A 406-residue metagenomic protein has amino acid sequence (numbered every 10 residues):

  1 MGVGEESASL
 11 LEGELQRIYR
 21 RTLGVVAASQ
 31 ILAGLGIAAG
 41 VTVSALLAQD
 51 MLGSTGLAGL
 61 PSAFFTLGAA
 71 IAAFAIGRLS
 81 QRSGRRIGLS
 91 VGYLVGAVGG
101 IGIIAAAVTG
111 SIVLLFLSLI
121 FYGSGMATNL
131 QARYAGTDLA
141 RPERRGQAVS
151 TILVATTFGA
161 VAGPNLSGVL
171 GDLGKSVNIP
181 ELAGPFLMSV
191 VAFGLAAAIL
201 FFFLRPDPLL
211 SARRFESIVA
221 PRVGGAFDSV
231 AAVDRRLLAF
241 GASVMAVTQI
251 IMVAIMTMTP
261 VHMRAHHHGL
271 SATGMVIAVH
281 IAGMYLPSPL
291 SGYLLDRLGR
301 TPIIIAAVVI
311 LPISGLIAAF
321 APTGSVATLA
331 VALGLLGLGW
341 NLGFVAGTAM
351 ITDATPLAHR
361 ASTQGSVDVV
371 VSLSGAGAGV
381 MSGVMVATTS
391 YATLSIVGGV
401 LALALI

Functional and structural regions predicted by a protein language model:
G2-R20, R205-S243: Juxtamembrane intracellular "pre-TM" segments in multi-pass secondary transporters
I31, I112-A127, T328-L342: Hydrophobic core of transmembrane alpha-helices in multi-pass small-molecule transporters, especially MFS/SLC-type
S44, A127-R141, L342-T355: Intracellular juxtamembrane helix-capping segments at the cytosolic ends of symmetry-related transmembrane helices
A72-G84, L286-R300, V386: Helix-to-loop junctions at the C-terminal end of transmembrane segments in multipass secondary transporters
L94-T109, I310-T323: C-terminal ends and interior cores of transmembrane alpha-helices in multi-pass membrane transporters/permeases
L119-A155: Cytoplasmic helix-loop-helix junction between adjacent transmembrane helices in 12-TM secondary transporters
S167-G168, V190-E216, I406: C-terminal membrane-cytosol helix-exit motif in multi-pass small-molecule transporters
L295, T301-G347: C-terminal transmembrane helical hairpin of 12-TM major facilitator-type secondary transporters
